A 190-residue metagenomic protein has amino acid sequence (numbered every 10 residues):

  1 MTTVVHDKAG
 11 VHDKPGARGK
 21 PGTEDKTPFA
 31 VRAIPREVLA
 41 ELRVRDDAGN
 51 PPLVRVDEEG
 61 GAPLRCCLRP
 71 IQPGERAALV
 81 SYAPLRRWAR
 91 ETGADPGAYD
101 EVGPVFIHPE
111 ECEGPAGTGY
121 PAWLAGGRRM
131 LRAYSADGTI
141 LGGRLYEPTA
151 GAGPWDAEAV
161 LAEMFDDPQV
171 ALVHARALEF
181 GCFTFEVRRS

Functional and structural regions predicted by a protein language model:
M1-T27: Intrinsically disordered, low-complexity terminal tails and inter-domain linkers enriched for S/T/G/P/D/E
T3, I34-L131: N-terminal, charged amphipathic alpha-helical interaction modules
D13-T23, R87-G97, P148-W155: Intrinsically disordered, low-complexity coil segments
R132-L172, R176, R189: Short, hydrophobic/π-rich interface segment
A177-C182: Short Gly/Ser/Thr- and Asp/Glu-enriched loop/turn motifs at secondary-structure junctions
F183-S190: C-terminal edge-of-domain segments
